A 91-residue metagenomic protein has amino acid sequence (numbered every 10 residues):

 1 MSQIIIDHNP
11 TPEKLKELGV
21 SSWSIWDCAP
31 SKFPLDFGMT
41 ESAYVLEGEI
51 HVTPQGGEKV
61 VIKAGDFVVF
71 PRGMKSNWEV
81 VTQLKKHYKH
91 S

Functional and structural regions predicted by a protein language model:
S2-L15, S24, T53, A64: Cytosolic regulatory regions built on CNB/CRP/Popeye-like sensor folds
S2-Q3, H8, L18, K85-S91: Double-stranded beta-helix
N9-T11, G19-G38, P71-R72: Conserved short histidine dyad/triad with adjacent acidic residue
K16-E17, F33-F37, P54, V60-V61 (+1 more regions): Short histidine-centered beta-strand/loop micro-motifs that create catalytic or ligand/metal-coordination sites
L35, V52, K86-Y88: Short hydrophobic/aromatic-rich beta-strand segments that constitute the beta-sheet cores of beta-sandwich/beta-barrel
F37-V52: Short, conserved beta-strand element in jelly-roll/cupin
G56-R72: Short acidic-glycine-tyrosine-enriched beta hairpin
R72-S91: Ligand-binding loop in jelly-roll beta-barrel domains
